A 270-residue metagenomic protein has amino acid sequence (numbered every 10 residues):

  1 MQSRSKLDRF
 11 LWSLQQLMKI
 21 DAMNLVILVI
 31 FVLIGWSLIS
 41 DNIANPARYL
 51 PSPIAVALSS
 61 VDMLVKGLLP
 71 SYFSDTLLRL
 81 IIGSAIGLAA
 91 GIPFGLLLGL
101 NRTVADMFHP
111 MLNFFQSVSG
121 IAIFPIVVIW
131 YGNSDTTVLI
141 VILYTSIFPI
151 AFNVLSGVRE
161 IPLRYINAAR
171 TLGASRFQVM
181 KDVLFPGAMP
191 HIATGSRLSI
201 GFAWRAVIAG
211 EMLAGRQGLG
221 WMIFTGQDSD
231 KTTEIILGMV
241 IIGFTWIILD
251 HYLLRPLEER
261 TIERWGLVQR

Functional and structural regions predicted by a protein language model:
M1-I30, L253-R270: Transmembrane alpha-helical segments of polytopic membrane transport and secretion proteins
R9-M18, D41-A85: Periplasmic/extracellular loop-to-transmembrane helix junction in inner-membrane transport proteins
P51-V61, V65, W204, A214-Q227: Short hydrophobic, aromatic-rich alpha-helical segments embedded in or entering the lipid bilayer of multi-pass
I82-L112: Transmembrane-helix boundary motif in ABC transporter permease subunits
N113-P149, S156-G157: Generic hydrophobic transmembrane alpha-helix motif, especially the helices
I140, Y144, R176-G210, T233 (+2 more regions): Transmembrane alpha-helices
N153-G195, I223: Short cytoplasmic-facing helical segments at TM-TM junctions of multi-pass membrane proteins
L219-L257: Hydrophobic alpha-helical transmembrane segments of polytopic membrane proteins
